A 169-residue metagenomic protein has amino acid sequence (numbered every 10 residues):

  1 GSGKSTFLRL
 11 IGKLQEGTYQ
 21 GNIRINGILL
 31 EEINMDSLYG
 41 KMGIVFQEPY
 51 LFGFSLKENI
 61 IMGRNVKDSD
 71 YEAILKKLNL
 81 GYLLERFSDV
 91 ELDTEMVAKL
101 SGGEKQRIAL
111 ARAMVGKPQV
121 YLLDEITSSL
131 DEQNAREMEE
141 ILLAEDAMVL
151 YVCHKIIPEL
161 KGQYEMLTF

Functional and structural regions predicted by a protein language model:
G1-G3: Walker A (P-loop) phosphate-binding loop of ABC-type ATPase nucleotide-binding domains
S5-L8, I108: ABC ATPase nucleotide-binding domain helices that frame the ATP-binding cleft
G12-K13: Helix-to-loop junction immediately C-terminal to a conserved catalytic motif
Q20-I28, L38: Conserved ABC transporter NBD signature motif
M35-G43, G53-F54: ABC ATPase nucleotide-binding domain
K41-Y50, R64, K155-I156: ABC ATPase nucleotide-binding domain signature
P49-E95: Conserved "ABC signature" C-loop
N59, D93-F169: ABC-family ATPase nucleotide-binding domain "signature/switch" substructure
